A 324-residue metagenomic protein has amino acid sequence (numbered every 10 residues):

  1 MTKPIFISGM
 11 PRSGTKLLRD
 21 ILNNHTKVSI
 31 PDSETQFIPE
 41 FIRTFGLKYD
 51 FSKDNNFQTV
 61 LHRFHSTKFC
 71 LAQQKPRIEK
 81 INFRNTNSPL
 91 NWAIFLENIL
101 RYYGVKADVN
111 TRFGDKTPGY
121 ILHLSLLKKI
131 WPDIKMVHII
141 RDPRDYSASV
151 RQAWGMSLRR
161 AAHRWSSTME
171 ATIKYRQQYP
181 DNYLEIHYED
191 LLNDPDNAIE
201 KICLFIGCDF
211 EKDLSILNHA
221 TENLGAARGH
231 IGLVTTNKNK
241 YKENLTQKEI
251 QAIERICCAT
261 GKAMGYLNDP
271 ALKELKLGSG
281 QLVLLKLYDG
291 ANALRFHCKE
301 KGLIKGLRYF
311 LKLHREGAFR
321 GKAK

Functional and structural regions predicted by a protein language model:
M1-I5, G104, R151, I173-R176 (+2 more regions): PAPS-dependent sulfotransferases, especially Golgi type II membrane carbohydrate sulfotransferases
G9-M10: P-loop (Walker A) phosphate-binding loop of NTP-binding proteins
K16-V28: A conserved segment at the C-terminal end of the G1
N24, Q36-F37, D145, N193: Active-site micro-motifs of SAM-dependent methyltransferase domains
P31-K116, Y120: PAPS-dependent sulfation machinery
D50-L61, S157-S167, L233-K242: A polyampholytic, Gly/Pro-enriched intrinsically disordered region
N87-F95, G119, R164-T168, D194 (+2 more regions): Soluble or luminal CAZymes and related metallo-dependent hydrolases
L100-I216, L224-G232: PAPS-dependent sulfotransferase catalytic domain
